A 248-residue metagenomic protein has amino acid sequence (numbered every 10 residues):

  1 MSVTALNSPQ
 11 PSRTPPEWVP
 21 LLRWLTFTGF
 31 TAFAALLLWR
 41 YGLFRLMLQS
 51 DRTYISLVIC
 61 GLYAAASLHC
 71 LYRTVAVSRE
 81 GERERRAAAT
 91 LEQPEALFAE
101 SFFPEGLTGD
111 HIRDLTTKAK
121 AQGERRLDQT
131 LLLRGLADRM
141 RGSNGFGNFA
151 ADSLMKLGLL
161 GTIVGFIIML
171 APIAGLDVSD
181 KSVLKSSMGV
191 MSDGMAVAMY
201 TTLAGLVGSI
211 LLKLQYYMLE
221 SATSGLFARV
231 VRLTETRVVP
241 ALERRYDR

Functional and structural regions predicted by a protein language model:
S2-S101, D138-L226, A241: Hydrophobic alpha-helical transmembrane segments of small proteolipidic membrane proteins, enriched in energy-coupled
T90-R126: Membrane-proximal, non-transmembrane interface segments of integral membrane proteins
P104-R113, T236-R248: Hydrophobic alpha-helical transmembrane segments of integral membrane proteins
T117-N144: Membrane-proximal helix-loop-helix units in multi-pass membrane proteins
F227-R237: Short, highly charged, low-complexity non-transmembrane loops/tails of multi-pass membrane proteins
